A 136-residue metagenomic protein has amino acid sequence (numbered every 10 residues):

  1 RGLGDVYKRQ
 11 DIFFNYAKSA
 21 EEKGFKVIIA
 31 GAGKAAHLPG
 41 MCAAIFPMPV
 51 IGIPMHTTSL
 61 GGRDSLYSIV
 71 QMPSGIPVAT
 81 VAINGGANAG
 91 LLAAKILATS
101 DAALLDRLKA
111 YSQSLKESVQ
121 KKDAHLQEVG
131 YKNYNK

Functional and structural regions predicted by a protein language model:
G2-Y7: Short, small-residue-biased leader/transition segments that mark boundaries at the very start of proteins
K8-K18: Structural motif
Q10-D11, A32-M41, L60-R63, G86-G90: Short glycine/serine/threonine-rich phosphate/pyrophosphate-binding segments that cradle anionic phosphate groups
Y16-P54: Glycine-rich phosphate-binding loop
L38, C42-A82: Long, charge-patterned amphipathic alpha-helical coiled-coil/hairpin "stalk" segments used as oligomerization
R63-K136: C-terminal binding/interaction regions
